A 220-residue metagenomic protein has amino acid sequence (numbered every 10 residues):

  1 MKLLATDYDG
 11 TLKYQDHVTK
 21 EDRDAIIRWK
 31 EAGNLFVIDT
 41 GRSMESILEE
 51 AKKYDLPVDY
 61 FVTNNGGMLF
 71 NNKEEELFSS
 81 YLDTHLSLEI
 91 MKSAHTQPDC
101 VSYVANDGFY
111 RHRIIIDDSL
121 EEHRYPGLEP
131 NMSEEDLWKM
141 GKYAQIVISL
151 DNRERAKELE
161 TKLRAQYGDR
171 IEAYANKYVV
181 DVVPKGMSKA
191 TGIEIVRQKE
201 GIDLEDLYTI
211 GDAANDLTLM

Functional and structural regions predicted by a protein language model:
M1-K2, P57: Short loop/turn microsegments at loop-to-beta-strand junctions
K2-D16, M220: Asp-based phosphoryl-transfer active-site loop
K2-L4, F36, L207: Generic beta-sheet signal
L4-T6, F61-V62, T209: Residue-level marker for buried hydrophobic side chains located in beta-strands that build the well-ordered beta-sheet
D9, D59, G66, D151 (+1 more regions): Flexible loop residues that form catalytic and substrate-binding hotspots at small-molecule/glycan-binding clefts
K13-D16, D39, S79-S80, R124-Y125 (+1 more regions): Short, flexible loop segments at the rims of nucleotide/cofactor-binding pockets, characterized by
K20-D117: Active-site phosphate-binding/coordination module
Q97-I210, A214-L219: Conserved acidic, metal-coordinating active-site core of Asp-based, Mg2+-dependent phosphoryl-transfer enzymes
